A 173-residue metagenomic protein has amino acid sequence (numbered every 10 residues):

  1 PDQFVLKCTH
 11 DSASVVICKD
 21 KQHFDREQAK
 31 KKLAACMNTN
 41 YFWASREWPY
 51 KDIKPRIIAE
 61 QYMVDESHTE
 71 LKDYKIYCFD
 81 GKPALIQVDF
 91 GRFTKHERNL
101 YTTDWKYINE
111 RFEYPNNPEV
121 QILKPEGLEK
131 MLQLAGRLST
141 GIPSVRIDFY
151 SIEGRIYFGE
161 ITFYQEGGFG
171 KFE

Functional and structural regions predicted by a protein language model:
Q3-N38: Glycine-rich phosphate-binding loop of ATP-grasp-fold ATP-dependent ligases
F4, A84, V145, Y157-G159: Protein kinase-like catalytic core scaffold
H10, Q61-M63, C78-D80, S151 (+1 more regions): Short, flexible loop/turn elements at secondary-structure junctions
S12, K19-K21, C78-K82, R92 (+1 more regions): Short acidic-glycine loop/turn motifs at beta-strand connectors
I17-C18, Q28, K95-Y101, G168-F172: A short, polar/proline- and glycine-enriched secondary-structure boundary/capping micro-motif
A29-Y114: Phosphate-binding site of ATP-dependent enzymes
K51-I57, N99-I156: A long amphipathic alpha-helix within ATP-dependent nucleotide-binding catalytic cores
Q133, S151-E173: C-terminal active-site "lid" helix and adjoining low-complexity regulatory extension at the edge of ATP-using catalytic
